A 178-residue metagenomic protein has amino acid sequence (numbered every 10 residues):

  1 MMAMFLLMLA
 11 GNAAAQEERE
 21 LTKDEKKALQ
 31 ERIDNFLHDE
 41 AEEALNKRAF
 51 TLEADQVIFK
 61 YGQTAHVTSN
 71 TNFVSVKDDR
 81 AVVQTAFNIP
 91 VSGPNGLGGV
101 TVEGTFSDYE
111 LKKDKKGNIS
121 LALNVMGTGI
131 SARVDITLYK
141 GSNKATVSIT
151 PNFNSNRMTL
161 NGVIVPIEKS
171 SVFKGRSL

Functional and structural regions predicted by a protein language model:
M1-L21: Bacterial Sec-dependent N-terminal signal peptides
R19-S92, M158, E168-R176: N-terminal secretory signal peptides
E20, E40, D108-L178: Helix-rich interaction surfaces within compact, conserved domain-sized segments that mediate assembly or partner
L29-R32, L52-A54, K60-Q63, N88-I89 (+4 more regions): A short linear-motif detector with a strong N-terminal bias
V67-S69, V100-G104, L160: Amphipathic hydrophobic-ligand
V74-N118: Mature extracytoplasmic domains of secretory-pathway proteins
